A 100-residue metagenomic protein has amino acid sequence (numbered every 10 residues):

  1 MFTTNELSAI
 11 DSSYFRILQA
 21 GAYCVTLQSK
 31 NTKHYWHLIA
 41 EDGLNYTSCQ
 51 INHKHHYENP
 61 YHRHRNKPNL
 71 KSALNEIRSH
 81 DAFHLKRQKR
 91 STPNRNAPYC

Functional and structural regions predicted by a protein language model:
M1-K33, H55-Y61, R90-C100: Negatively charged, low-complexity tracts enriched in Asp/Glu with abundant Ser/Thr
N5, R16, V25, W36-H37 (+3 more regions): Intrinsic-disorder/low-complexity peptide segments enriched for small residues
I17, L27, S48-I51, N75 (+1 more regions): Generic preference for hydrophobic/aromatic residues in regular secondary structure cores
T26, L38, T47-C49, D81-Q88: Generic local-structure boundary detector
K33-N75: Intrinsically disordered, low-complexity regulatory segments enriched in Ser/Thr/Pro and charged residues
Y61-C100: N-terminal non-globular leader segments, chiefly Sec-dependent signal peptides
